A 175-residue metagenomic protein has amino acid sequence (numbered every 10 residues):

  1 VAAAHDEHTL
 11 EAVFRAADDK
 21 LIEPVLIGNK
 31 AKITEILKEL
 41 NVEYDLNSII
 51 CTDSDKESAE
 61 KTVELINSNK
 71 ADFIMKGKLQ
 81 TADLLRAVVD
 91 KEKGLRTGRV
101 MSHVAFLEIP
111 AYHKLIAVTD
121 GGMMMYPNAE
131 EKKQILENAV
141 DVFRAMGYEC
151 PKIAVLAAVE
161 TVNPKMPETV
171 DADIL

Functional and structural regions predicted by a protein language model:
V1-L175: Anion-binding alpha/beta catalytic cores of soluble intermediary-metabolism enzymes, centered on
